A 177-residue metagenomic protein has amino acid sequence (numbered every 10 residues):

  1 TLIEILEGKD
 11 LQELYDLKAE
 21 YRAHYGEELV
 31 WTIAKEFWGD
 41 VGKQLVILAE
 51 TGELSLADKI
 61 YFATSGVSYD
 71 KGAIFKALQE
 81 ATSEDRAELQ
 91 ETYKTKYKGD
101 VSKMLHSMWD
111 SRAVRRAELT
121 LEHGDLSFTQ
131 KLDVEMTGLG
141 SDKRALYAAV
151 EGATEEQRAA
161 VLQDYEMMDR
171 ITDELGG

Functional and structural regions predicted by a protein language model:
T1-G177: Long, charge-enriched amphipathic alpha-helical scaffolds and associated charged IDRs in eukaryotic peripheral-membrane
